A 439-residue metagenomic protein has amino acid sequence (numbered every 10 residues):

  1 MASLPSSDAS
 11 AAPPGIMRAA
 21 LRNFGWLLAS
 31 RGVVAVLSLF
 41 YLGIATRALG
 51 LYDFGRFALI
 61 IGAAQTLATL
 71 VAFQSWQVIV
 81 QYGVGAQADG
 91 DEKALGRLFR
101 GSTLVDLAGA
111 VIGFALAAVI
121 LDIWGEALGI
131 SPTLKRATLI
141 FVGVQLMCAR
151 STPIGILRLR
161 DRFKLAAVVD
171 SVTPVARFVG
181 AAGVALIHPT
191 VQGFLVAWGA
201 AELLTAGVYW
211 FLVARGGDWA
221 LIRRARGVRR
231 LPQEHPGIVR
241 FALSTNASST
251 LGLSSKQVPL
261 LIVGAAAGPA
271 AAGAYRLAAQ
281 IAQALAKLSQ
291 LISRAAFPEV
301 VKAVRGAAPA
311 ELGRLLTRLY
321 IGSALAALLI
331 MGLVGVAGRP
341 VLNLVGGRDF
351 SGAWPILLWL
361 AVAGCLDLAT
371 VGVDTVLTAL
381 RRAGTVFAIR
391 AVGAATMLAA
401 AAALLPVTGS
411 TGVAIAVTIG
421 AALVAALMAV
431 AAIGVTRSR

Functional and structural regions predicted by a protein language model:
A2-A20, V191-Q192, Y209-K256, E299 (+2 more regions): Interhelical loop/hinge segments that connect adjacent transmembrane helices in multipass membrane
S3-L4, A19-Q81, F114, A118 (+5 more regions): Signature of the first transmembrane helix
R22-S38, I60, A72-D122, A137 (+2 more regions): Membrane-water interface segments that mark the loop-to-transmembrane alpha-helix transition
A45-T66, K135, V191-V196, Q233-T245 (+3 more regions): Interfacial/gating helices of multi-pass transporter permease domains
A72-D89, R158-L159, L221, A278-A307 (+1 more regions): Helix-loop junctions and terminal segments of transmembrane helices in multi-pass membrane transport/translocation
L121-F141, G335-C365: Interfacial segments at transmembrane-helix termini and the short loops linking adjacent helices
L134-L139, A167-W219, V392-T396, S410-G434: Hydrophobic alpha-helical transmembrane segments
L146-V169, V362-I389: Membrane-interface junctions at transmembrane-helix termini in multi-pass inner-membrane proteins
